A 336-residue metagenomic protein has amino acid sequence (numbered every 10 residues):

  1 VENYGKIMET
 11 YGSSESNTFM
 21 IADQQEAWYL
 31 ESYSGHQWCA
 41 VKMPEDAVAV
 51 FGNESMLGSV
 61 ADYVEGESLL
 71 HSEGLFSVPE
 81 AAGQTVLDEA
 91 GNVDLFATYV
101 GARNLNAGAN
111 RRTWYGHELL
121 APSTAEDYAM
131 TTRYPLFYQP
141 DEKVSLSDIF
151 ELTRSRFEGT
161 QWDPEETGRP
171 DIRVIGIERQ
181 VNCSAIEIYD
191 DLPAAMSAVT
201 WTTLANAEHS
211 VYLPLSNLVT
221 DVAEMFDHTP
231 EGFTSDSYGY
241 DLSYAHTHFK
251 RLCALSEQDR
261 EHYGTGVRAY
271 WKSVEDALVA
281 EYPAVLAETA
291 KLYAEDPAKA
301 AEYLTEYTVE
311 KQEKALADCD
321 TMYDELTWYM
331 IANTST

Functional and structural regions predicted by a protein language model:
V1-E2: Post-signal peptide N-terminal segment of secreted/secretory-pathway proteins
G5, G12, S16, Q24-A27 (+2 more regions): C-terminus-biased signal that marks the final domain/tail of proteins
I21-A61: A cross-kingdom feature marking charged/low-complexity
